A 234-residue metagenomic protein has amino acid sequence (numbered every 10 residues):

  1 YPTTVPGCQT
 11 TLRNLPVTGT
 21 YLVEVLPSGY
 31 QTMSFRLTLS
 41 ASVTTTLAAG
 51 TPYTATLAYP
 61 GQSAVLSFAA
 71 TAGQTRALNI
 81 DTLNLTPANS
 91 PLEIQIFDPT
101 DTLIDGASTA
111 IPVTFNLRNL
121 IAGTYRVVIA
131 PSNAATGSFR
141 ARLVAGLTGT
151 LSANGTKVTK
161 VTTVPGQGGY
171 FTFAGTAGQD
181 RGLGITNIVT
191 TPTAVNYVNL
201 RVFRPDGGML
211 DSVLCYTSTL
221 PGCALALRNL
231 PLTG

Functional and structural regions predicted by a protein language model:
Y1-L12, P91, T100-L117, G208-L227: Extracellular beta-sheet repeat scaffolds used for adhesion and glycan interaction
Y1-V5, P52-S63, G106-A110, K157-G168 (+1 more regions): Extracellular beta-rich ligand/substrate-recognition surface
T11-Y53, A64-S67, T86, E93-T100 (+7 more regions): C-terminal edge strands of extracellular/lumenal beta-sandwich accessory domains
T71-L78, T176-L183: Extended extracellular/luminal ectodomain segments enriched in beta-structured repeat modules
